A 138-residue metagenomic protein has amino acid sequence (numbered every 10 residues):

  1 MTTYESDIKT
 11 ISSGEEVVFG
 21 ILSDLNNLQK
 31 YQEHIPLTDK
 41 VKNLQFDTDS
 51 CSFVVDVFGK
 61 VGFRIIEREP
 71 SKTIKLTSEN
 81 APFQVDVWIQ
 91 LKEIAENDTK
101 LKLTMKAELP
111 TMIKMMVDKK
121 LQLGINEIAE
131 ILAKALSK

Functional and structural regions predicted by a protein language model:
M1-K9, R64, D98, K134: Hydrophobic-ligand-binding modules of eukaryotic lipid transfer/binding families
M1-Q45: Hydrophobic ligand-binding cavity/cleft-lining segments
Y4-S6, F58-F63, F83-W88: Short, surface-exposed coil-to-beta transition loops
D7, V18, I74-K75, P82-V85: Charged low-complexity stretches with an acidic bias
S13-E15, I66-S71, Q90-K100: A short, structured loop/turn motif at beta-sheet edges
N26, L121, I125-S137: Short amphipathic alpha-helical signal-transduction/dimerization elements
D39-N80, K134-K138: Glycine-rich portal/gate segments that line the openings of hydrophobic small-molecule binding cavities
E79-E127: Beta-strand/loop substructures that line and gate deep hydrophobic ligand-binding cavities in soluble
